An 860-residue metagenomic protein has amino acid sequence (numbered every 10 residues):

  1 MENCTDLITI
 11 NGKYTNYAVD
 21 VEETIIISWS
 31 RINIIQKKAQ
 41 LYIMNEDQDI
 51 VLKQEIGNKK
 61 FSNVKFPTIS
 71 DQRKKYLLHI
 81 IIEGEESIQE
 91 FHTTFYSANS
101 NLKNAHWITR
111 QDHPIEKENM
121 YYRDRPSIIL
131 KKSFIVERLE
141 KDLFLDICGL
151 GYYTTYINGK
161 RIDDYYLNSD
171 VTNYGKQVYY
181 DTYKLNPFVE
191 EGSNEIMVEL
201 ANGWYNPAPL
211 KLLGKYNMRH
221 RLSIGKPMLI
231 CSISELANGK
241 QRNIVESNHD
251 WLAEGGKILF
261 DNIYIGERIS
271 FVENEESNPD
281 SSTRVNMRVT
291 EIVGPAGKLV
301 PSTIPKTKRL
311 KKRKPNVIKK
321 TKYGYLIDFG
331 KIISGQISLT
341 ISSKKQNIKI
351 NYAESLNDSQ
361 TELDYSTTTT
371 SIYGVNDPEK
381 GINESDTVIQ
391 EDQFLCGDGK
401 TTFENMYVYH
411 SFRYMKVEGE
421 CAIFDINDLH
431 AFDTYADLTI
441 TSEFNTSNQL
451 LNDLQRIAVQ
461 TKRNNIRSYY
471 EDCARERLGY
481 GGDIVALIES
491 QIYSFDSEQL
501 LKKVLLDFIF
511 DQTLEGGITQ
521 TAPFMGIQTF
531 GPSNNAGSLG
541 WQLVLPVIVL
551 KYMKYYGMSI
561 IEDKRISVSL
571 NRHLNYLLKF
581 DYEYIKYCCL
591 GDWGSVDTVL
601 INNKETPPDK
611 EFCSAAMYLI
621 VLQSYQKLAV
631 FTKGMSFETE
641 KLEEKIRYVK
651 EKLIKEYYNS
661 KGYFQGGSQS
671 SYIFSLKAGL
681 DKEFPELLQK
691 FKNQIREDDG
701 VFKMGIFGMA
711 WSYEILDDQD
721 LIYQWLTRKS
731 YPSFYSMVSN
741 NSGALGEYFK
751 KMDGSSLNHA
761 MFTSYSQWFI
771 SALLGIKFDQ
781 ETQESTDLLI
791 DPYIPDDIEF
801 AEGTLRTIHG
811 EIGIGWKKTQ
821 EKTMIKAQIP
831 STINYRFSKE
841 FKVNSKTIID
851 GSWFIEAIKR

Functional and structural regions predicted by a protein language model:
E2-K75, H79-D472, G482, Q499-V504 (+3 more regions): Extracellular/oxidizing-compartment recognition motifs
P67, D261-I265, S270, T361-S366 (+9 more regions): The feature captures the catalytic groove of carbohydrate-active enzymes
Y121-R125, F144, D170-Y174, K184-N186 (+13 more regions): Alpha-helix capping and helix-loop boundary segments enriched in small/acidic/polar residues
F144-I147, Q336-S343, N347-E354, G482-D511 (+3 more regions): Alpha-helical support elements that line or immediately flank enzyme active sites and cofactor-binding pockets
Y152, N248, A253-E254, F424-R456 (+6 more regions): Active-site acid/base region of carbohydrate-active enzymes
D164-S169, N173, D358-T367, S371-E384 (+2 more regions): Helix-terminus loop motifs that line ligand-binding clefts
I196, I269-S270, E476, S494 (+5 more regions): C-terminal capping/lid segments that line or modulate ligand- or cofactor-binding pockets
R221, G225-S232, N243-D280, E291 (+4 more regions): Non-catalytic C-terminal accessory modules of carbohydrate-active enzymes
